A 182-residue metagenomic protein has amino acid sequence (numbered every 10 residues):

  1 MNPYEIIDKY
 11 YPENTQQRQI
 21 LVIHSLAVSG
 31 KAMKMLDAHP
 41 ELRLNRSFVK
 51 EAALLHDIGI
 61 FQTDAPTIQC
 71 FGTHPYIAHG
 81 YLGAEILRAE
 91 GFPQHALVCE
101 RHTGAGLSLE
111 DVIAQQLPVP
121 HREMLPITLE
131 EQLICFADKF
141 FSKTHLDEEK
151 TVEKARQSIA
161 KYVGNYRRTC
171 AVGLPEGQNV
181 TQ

Functional and structural regions predicted by a protein language model:
M1-N2, H145: Non-catalytic interface/linker regions that flank or bridge core catalytic/transmembrane domains
N2-H24, Q62-G72: Active-site flanking loop/helix segments enriched in acidic
D8, S29, M33-L36, G83-R88: Amphipathic alpha-helical segments within well-ordered protein domains
P12, E41-E148, V152: Divalent metal-dependent catalytic cores for phosphoryl transfer on phosphate-bearing substrates
R18-S25, L42-F48: Alpha-helix N-cap/helix-initiation sites
L21-A32, H79: Conserved, hydrophobic alpha-helical core segments of structured domains
L146-G164: Active-site-proximal, acidic helix/loop segment immediately C-terminal to a metal-coordinating Asp/Glu
K161-Q182: Charged phosphate-binding loop/patch that engages nucleotide di/tri-phosphates or the phosphate backbone of nucleic
